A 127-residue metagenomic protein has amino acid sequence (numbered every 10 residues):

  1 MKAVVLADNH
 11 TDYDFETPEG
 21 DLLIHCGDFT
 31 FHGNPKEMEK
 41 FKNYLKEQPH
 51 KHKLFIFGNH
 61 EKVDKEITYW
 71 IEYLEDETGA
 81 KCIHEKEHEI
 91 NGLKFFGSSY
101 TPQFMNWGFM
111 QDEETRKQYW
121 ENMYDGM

Functional and structural regions predicted by a protein language model:
M1, A7, P102-F104: Domain-start "cap" segments at the beginnings of catalytic or binding domains
M1-V4, E87-G97: Beta-strand-turn-beta hairpins that frame and shape the catalytic cleft of phosphate-ester-processing enzymes
L6-I90: Core catalytic region of metal-dependent phosphoesterases/phosphodiesterases, especially metallo-beta-lactamase-like
G20-L22, L93-M127: Active-site-proximal loop/helix segment associated with metal-binding centers of metalloenzymes
